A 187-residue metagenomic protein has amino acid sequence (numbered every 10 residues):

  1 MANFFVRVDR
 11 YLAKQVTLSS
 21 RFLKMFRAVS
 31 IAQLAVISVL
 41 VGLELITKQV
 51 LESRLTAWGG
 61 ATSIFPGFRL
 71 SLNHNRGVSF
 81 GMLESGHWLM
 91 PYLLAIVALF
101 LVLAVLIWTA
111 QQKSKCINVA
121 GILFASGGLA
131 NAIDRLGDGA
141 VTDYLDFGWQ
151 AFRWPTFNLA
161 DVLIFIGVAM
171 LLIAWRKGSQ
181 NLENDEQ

Functional and structural regions predicted by a protein language model:
A2-Q187: Alpha-helical transmembrane bundles and membrane-interface segments of multipass inner-membrane proteins
